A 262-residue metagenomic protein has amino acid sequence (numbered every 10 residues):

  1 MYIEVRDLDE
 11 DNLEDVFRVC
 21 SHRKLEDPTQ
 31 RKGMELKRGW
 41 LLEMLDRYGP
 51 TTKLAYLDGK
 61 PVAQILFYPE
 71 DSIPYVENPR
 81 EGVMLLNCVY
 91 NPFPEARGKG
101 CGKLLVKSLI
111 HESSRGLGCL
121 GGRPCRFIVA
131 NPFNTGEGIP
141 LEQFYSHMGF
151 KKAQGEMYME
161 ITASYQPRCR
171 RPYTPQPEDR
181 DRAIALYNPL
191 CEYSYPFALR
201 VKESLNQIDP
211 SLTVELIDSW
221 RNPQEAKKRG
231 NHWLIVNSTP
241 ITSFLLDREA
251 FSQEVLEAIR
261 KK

Functional and structural regions predicted by a protein language model:
M1-L57, L190-Y193, F197-E203: Short amphipathic alpha-helix that is part of the acyltransferase structural core
T52-L54, K60-D71, L85: Conserved beta-strand in the GNAT
V76-R97: Conserved acetyl-CoA binding element of GNAT-fold acetyltransferases
N91, R97-S114: Conserved acetyl-CoA-binding loop-helix of GNAT-fold acetyltransferases
S113-E137: Conserved GNAT acetyl-CoA-binding A-motif
A153-R182: C-terminal "cap" of GNAT-fold acetyltransferases
P172-Q207: Local sequence-structure signature of Cys/Sec-based thiol-disulfide redox active-site neighborhoods
S238-K262: Non-catalytic, surface beta->alpha helical segment in thiol-disulfide oxidoreductase systems
